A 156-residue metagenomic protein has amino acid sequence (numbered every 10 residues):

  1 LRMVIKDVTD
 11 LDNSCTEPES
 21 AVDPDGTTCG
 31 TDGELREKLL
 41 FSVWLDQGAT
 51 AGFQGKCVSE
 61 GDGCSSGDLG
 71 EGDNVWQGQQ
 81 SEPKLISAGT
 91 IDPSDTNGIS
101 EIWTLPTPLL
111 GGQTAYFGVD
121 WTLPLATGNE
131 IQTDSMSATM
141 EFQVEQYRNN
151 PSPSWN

Functional and structural regions predicted by a protein language model:
L1-N156: Surface-exposed, hydrophilic segments of mature proteins
